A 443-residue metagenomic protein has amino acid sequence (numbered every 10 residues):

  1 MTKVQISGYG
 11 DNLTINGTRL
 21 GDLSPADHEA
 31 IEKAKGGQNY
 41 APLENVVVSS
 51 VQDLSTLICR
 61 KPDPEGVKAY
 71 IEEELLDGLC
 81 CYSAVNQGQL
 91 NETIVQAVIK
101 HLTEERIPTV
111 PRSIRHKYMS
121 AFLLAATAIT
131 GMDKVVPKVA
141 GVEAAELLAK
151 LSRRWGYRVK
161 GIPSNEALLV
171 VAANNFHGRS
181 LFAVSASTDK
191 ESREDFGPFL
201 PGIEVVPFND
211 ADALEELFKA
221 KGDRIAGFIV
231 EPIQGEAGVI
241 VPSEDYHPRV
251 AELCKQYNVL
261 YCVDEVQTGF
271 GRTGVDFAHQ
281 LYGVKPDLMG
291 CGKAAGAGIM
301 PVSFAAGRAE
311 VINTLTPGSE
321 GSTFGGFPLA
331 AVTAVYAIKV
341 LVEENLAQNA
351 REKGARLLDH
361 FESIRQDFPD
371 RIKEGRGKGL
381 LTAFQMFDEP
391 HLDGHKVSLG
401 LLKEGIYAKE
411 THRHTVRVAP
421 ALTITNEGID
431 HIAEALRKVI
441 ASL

Functional and structural regions predicted by a protein language model:
T2-L443: Conserved N-terminal phosphate-binding loop of PLP-dependent enzymes in the Aspartate aminotransferase
